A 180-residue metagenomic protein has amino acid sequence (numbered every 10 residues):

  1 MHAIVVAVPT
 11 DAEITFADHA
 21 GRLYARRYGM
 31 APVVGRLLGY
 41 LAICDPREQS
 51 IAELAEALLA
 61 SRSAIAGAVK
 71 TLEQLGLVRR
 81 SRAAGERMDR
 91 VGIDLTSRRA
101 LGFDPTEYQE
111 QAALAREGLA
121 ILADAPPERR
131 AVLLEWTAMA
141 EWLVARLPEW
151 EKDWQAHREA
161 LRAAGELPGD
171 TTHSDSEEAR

Functional and structural regions predicted by a protein language model:
M1-Y28: N-terminal leader segment of winged-helix/HTH proteins
R27-Y28, A42-R47: Short helix-capping/hinge SLiMs at alpha-helix to coil transitions
Y28, V33, A83-D104: Short, cationic-aromatic polyanion-contact patches
E53-E56: A short acidic, leucine-rich amphipathic alpha-helix
S61-R62: Short coil turns linking two alpha-helices in DNA-binding domains
G76: Glycine-centered, phosphate/nucleic-acid-interacting loop/turn motifs that mediate DNA/RNA or nucleotide
R98-V144: Amphipathic alpha-helical dimerization/coiled-coil segments that flank or bridge DNA-binding/regulatory modules
